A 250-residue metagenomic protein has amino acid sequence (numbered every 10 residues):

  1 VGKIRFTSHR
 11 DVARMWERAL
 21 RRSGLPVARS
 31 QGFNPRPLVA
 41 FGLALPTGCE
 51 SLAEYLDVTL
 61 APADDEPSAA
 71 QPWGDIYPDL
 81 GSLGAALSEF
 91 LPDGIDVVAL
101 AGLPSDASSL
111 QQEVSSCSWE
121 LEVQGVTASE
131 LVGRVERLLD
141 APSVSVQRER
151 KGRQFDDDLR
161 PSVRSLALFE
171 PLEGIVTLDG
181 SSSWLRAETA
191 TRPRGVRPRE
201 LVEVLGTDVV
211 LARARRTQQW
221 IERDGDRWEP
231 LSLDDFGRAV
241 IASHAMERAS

Functional and structural regions predicted by a protein language model:
V1-I4, V58, V114-L131: Terminal, regulation- and interaction-focused segments at domain boundaries
G2-R29: N-terminal ordered "arm"
F6, D140-S250: Core RNA-modification/binding signature centered on pseudouridine synthases
P26-N34, V98-G102, V144-G152, A214-R216: A short, aromatic/hydrophobic, helix- or strand-capping loop or linear motif that either lines the entrance/gate
V27-A69: Short, charge-patterned binding micro-sites
P37-L45, V98-S108, D156-I175: Short amphipathic beta-strand starts and helix->beta connectors
L52-E120: Ordered, amphipathic secondary-structure segments that act as subunit-interaction surfaces in large macromolecular
D64-A86, G125-L139, P193-E200: Short, conserved charged micro-motifs
